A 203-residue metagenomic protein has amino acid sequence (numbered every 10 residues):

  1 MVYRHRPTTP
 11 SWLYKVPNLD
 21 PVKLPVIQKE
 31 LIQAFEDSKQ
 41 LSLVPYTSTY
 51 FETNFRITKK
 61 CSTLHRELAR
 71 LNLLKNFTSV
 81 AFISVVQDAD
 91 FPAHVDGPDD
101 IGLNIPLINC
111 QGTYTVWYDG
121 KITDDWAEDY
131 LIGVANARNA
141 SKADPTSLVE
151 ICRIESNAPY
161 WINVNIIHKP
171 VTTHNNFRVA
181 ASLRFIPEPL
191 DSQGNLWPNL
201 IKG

Functional and structural regions predicted by a protein language model:
M1-L74, A81-F82, D88-D90: Non-heme Fe(II)/2-oxoglutarate
R4-P7, R70-L74, A93-G97, I151-R153 (+1 more regions): A general structural signal for short secondary-structure junctions and capping/turn motifs
S11, D100-G102, R178-A180: Short hydrophobic/aromatic beta-strand or adjacent loop that forms the aromatic wall/cage of a ligand/substrate-binding
K15, S79-F82, N104-P106, T115-Y118 (+3 more regions): A structural signal for short, well-ordered beta-strand segments and their strand-loop junctions that often border
D20, I108, R184-E188: Solvent-exposed residues in well-ordered beta-strands and their adjoining turns, especially edge/terminal strands
K23, A89-P92, K169, F177: A broad, structure-centric signal for solvent-exposed, well-ordered loop/edge residues that line or flank functional
F77-T78, I83-S156: Catalytic core of non-heme Fe(II) oxygenases with the double-stranded beta-helix
D129-G203: Catalytic core of Fe(II)/2-oxoglutarate
